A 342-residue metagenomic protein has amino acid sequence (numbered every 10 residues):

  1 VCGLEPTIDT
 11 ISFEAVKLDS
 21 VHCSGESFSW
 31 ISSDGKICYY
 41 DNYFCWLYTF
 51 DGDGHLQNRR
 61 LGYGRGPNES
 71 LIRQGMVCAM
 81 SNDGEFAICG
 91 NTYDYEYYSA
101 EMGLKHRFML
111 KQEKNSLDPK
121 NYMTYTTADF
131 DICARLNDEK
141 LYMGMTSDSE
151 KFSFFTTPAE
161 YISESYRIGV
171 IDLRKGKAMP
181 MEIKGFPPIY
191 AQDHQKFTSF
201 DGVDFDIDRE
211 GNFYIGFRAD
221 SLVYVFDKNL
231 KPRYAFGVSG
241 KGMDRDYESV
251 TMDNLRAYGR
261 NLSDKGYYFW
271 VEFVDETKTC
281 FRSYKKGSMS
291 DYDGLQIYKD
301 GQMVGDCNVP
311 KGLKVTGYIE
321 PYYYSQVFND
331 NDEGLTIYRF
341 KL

Functional and structural regions predicted by a protein language model:
V1-L342: Eukaryotic scaffold repeat domains enriched in small/polar residues
